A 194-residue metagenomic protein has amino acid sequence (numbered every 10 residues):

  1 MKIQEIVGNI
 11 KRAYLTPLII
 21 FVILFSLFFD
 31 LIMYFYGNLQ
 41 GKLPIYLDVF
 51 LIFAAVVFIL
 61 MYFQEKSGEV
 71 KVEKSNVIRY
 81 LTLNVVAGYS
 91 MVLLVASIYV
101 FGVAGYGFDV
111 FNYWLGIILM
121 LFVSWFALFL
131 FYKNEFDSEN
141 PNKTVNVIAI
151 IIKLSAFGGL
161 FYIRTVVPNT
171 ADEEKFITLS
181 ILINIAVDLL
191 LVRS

Functional and structural regions predicted by a protein language model:
M1-G8, L60-I78, F126-V145, R193-S194: Cytoplasmic membrane-interface regions of multi-pass membrane proteins
M1-K66: N-terminal topogenic module of multi-pass integral membrane proteins
G8-V22, V77-T82, F136-S155: Cytoplasm-facing juxtamembrane segments at the starts of transmembrane helices in multi-pass membrane proteins
L18-M33, A87-A96, K153-G159: Canonical alpha-helical transmembrane segments of integral membrane proteins
L31-I52, I98-I118, Y162-L179: Membrane-helix interface and helix-disruption motif detector
L51-L60, I118-F129, L182-L191: Hydrophobic cores of alpha-helical transmembrane segments in multi-pass inner/ER membrane proteins, independent
Y89-I148: Membrane-proximal helix-loop-helix units in multi-pass membrane proteins
I150-S194: C-terminal transmembrane-bundle signature of multipass membrane proteins, characterized by strong activation on
